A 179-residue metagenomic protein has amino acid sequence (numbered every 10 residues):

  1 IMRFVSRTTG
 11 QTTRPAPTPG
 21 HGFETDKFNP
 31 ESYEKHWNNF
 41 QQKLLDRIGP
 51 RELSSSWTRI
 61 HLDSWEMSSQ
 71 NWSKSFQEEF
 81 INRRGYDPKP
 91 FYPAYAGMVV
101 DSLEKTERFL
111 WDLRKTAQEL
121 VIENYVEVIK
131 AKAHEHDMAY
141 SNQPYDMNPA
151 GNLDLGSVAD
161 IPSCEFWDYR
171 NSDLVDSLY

Functional and structural regions predicted by a protein language model:
I1-Y179: Catalytic-domain carbohydrate-binding cleft regions of carbohydrate-active enzymes
